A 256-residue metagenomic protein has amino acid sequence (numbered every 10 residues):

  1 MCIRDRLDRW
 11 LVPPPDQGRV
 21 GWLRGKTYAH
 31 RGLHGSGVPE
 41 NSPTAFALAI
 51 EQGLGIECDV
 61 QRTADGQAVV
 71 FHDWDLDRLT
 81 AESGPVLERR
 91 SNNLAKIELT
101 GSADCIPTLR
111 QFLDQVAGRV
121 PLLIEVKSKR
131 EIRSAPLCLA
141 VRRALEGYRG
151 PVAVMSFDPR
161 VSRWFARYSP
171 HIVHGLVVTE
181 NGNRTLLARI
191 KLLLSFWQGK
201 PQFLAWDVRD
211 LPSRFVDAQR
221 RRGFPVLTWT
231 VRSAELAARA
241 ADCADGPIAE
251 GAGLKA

Functional and structural regions predicted by a protein language model:
R4-A256: Phosphate-group recognition and catalysis centered on beta-loop-alpha active-site segments
